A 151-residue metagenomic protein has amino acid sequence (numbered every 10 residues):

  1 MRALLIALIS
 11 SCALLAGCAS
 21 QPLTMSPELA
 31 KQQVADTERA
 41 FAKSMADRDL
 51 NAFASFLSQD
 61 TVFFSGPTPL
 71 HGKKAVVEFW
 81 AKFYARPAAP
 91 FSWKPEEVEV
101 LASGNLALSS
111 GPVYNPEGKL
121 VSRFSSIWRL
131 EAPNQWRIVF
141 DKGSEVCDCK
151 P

Functional and structural regions predicted by a protein language model:
M1-L4: Positively charged n-region of N-terminal signal peptides that target proteins for export
I6-A16: Bacterial N-terminal signal peptides
C18-S55, V62-P151: A beta-strand edge to alpha-helix "cap/lid" segment located at domain peripheries
